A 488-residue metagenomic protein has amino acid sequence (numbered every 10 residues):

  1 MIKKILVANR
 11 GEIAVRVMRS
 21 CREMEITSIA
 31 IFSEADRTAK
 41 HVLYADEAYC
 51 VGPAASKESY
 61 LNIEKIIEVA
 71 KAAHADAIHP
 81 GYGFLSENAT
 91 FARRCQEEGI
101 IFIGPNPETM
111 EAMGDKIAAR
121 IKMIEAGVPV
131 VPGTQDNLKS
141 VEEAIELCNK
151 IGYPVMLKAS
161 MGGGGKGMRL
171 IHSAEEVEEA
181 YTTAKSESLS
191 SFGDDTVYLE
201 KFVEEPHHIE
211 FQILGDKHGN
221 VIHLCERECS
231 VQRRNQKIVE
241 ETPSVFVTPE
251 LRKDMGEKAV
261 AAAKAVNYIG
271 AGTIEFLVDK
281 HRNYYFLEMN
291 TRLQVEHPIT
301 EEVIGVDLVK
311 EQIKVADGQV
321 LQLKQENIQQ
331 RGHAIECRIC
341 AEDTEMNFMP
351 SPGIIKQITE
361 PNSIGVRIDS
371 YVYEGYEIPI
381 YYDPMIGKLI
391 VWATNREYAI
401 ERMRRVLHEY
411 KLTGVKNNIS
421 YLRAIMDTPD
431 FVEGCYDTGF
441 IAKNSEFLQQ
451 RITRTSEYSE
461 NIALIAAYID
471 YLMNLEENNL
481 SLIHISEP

Functional and structural regions predicted by a protein language model:
M1-I274, V278-Q294: N-terminal beta-alpha lobe that positions the nucleotide/phosphoryl donor in ATP/NTP-coupled carboxylate activation
I213, F276, E477-N478, P488: Intrinsic disorder/low-complexity segments enriched in polar/small residues
P298-T300, I304-L482, S486: Catalytic cores of soluble metabolic enzymes centered on carboxylation/carboxyl-transfer
